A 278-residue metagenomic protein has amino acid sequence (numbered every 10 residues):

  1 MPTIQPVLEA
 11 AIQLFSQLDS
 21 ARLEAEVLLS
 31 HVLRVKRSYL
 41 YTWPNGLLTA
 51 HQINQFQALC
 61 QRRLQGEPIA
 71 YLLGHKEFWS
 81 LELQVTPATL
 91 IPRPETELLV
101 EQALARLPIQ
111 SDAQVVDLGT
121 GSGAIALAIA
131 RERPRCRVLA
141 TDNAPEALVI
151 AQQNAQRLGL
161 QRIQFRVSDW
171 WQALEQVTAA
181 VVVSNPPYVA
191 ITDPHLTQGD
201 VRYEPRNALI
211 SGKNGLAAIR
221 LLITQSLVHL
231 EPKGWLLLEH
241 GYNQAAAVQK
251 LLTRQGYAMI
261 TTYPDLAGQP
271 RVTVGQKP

Functional and structural regions predicted by a protein language model:
M1-Y41, N45-L48, A58: Non-catalytic accessory regions of SAM-dependent methyltransferases
L18-D19, R133-R135, Q156-Q161, H229 (+1 more regions): Short helix-capping segments at alpha-helix termini
L28, G66, T96, I125 (+6 more regions): Residue-level signal for inorganic ion chemistry
S30-R106: Conserved AdoMet
A70, V189-T192, N243: Active-site beta-alpha loop architecture of Rossmann-like, nucleotide-cofactor-dependent enzymes
L98-H195: Conserved SAM/SAH cofactor-binding pocket of Class I
Y188-A218: Mobile active-site "lid"/loop adjacent to the S-adenosyl-L-methionine
K213-Q276: Conserved Class I SAM-dependent methyltransferase catalytic core
